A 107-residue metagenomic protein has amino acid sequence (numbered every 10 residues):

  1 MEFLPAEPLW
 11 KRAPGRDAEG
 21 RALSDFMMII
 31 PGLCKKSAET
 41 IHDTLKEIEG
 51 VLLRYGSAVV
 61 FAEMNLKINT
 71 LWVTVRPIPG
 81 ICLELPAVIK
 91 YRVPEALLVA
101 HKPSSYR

Functional and structural regions predicted by a protein language model:
E2-P5, K35-S57: Short amphipathic alpha-helix segments
K11-P14, L52-V60: Short amphipathic beta-strand starts and helix->beta connectors
G15-I41: Short glycine-/aliphatic-rich beta-strand segments at the starts of folded cytosolic domains
H42-I48, E84-V93: Short amphipathic alpha-helices in soluble, non-transmembrane regions that often serve as interface/regulatory elements
F61-L66: Short beta-strand
N69-T74: A generic structural motif
V75-C82: Helix N-cap motif at beta-to-alpha junctions
Y91-Y106: Conserved short beta-strand edge segments in small beta-sheet-based binding/regulatory domains
